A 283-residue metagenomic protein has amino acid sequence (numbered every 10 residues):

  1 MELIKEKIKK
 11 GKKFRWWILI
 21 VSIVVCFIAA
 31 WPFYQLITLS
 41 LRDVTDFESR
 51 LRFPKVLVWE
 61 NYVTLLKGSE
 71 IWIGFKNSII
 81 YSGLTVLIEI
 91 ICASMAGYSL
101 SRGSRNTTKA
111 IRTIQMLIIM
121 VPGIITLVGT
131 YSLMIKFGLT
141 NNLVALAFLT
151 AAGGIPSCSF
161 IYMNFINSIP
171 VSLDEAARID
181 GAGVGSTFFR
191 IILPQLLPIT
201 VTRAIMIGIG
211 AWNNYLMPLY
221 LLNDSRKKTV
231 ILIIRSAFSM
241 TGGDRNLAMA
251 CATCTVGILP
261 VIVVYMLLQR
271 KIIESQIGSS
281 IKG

Functional and structural regions predicted by a protein language model:
M1-K5: N-terminal Lys/Arg-rich, disordered targeting/topogenic segments
E6-K10, F14-G283: A structural signal for multi-pass alpha-helical bundles of membrane permease subunits that mediate small-molecule
